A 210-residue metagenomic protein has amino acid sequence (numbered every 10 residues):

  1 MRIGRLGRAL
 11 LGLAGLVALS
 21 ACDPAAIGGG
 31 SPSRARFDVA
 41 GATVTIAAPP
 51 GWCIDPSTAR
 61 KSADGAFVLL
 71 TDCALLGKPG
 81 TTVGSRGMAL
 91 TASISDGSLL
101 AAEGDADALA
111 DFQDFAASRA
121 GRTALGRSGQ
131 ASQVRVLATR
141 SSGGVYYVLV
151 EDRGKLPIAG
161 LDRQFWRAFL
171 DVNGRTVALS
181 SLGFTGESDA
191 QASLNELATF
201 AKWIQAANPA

Functional and structural regions predicted by a protein language model:
M1-P24: Sec-dependent bacterial lipoprotein signal peptides
V17-A40: Bacterial Sec signal peptide processing site at the extreme N-terminus
P32, V39-G41, A47-P49, S85-A89 (+2 more regions): Extracytoplasmic
G41-T71: Post-signal-peptide N-terminal segment of Sec-exported extracytoplasmic proteins
A48-P50, T58-A59, I94-S98, V150-G154 (+1 more regions): A mature extracytoplasmic/lumenal domain signature
P56, Q113-A124, A201-N208: Sec/Tat-exported extracytoplasmic proteins
A66-Y146, E151-K155, G160-D162, F169: Conserved polar/disulfide-associated segments of primarily extracytoplasmic proteins
G174-A210: Surface-exposed amphipathic alpha-helical segments
